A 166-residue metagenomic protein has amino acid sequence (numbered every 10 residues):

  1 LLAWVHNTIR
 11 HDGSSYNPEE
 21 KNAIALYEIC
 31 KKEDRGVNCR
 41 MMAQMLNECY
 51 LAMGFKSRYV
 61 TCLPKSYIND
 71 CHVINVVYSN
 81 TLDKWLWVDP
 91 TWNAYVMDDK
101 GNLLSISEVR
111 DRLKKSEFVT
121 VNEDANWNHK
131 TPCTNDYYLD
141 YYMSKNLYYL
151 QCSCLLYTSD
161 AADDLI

Functional and structural regions predicted by a protein language model:
L1, R35-Y50: Active-site nucleophilic cysteine motif
L1-D34: Secondary-structure boundary elements
H6, R10, N80, D163-D164: Residue-level marker of positions within ordered structural domains that often coincide with functionally constrained
I9, R58, C154: Cell-envelope and extracellular/periplasmic
I29-R40, K65: Short, charged/polar micro-motifs that form catalytic or ligand-binding hotspots
Q44-E117: Hydrophobic/aromatic-rich core segments of domains that either
R110-L156: A conserved mid-domain beta-alpha-beta active-site/ligand-binding segment of alpha/beta enzyme cores
Y157-I166: Single conserved hydrophobic/aromatic residue that forms the stacking wall/gate of nucleotide- or nucleobase-binding
